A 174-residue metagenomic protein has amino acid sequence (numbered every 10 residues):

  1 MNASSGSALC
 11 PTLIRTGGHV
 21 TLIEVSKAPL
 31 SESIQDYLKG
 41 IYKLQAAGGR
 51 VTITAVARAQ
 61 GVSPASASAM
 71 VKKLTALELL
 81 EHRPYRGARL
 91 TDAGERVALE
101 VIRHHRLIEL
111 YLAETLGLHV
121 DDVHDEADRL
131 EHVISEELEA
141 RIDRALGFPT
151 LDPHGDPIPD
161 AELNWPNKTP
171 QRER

Functional and structural regions predicted by a protein language model:
R15-A59: Extreme N-terminal segment that seeds HTH/winged-HTH DNA-binding domains in transcriptional regulators
G18, H132-R174: Mid-protein regulatory/catalytic core that forms ligand/cofactor-binding pockets and protein-protein interaction
V71-K72: Short, hydrophobic-biased segments on the C-terminal half of alpha helices that form "recognition helices"
T75-R83: A short, conserved structural fragment
R86-H105: Basic, amphipathic "hinge/linker" alpha-helix immediately C-terminal to the N-terminal HTH DNA-binding motif
R106-D152: Amphipathic alpha-helical dimerization/coiled-coil segments that flank or bridge DNA-binding/regulatory modules
